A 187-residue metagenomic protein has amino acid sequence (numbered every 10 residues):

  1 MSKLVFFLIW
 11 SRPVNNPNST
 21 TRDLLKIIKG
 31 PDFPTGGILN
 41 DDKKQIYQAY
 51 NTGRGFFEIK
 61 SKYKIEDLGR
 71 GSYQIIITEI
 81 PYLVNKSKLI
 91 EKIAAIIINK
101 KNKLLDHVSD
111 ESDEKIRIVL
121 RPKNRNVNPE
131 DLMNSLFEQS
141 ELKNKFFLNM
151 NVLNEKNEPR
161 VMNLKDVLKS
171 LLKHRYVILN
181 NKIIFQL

Functional and structural regions predicted by a protein language model:
M1-L187: C-terminal interaction appendages of subunits in large macromolecular complexes
